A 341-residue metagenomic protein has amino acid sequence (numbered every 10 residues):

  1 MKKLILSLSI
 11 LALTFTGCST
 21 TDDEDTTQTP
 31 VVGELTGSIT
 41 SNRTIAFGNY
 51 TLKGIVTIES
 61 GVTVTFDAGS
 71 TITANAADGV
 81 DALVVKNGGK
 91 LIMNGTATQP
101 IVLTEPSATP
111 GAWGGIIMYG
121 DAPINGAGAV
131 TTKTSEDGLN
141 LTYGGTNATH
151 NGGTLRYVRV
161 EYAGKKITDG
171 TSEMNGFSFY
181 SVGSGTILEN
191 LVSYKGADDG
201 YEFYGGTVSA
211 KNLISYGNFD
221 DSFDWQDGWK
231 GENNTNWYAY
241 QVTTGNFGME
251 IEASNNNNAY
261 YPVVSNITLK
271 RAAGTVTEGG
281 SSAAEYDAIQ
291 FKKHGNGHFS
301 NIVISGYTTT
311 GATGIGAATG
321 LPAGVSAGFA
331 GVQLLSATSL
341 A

Functional and structural regions predicted by a protein language model:
K2-T36: Bacterial Sec-dependent N-terminal signal peptides
D25-T27, G33-A46, L52-E59, T63-V64 (+4 more regions): Extracellular beta-rich repeat passengers
Q99-P100: Glycine-rich loop(s) and the adjacent beta-strand/alpha-helix scaffold that form part
